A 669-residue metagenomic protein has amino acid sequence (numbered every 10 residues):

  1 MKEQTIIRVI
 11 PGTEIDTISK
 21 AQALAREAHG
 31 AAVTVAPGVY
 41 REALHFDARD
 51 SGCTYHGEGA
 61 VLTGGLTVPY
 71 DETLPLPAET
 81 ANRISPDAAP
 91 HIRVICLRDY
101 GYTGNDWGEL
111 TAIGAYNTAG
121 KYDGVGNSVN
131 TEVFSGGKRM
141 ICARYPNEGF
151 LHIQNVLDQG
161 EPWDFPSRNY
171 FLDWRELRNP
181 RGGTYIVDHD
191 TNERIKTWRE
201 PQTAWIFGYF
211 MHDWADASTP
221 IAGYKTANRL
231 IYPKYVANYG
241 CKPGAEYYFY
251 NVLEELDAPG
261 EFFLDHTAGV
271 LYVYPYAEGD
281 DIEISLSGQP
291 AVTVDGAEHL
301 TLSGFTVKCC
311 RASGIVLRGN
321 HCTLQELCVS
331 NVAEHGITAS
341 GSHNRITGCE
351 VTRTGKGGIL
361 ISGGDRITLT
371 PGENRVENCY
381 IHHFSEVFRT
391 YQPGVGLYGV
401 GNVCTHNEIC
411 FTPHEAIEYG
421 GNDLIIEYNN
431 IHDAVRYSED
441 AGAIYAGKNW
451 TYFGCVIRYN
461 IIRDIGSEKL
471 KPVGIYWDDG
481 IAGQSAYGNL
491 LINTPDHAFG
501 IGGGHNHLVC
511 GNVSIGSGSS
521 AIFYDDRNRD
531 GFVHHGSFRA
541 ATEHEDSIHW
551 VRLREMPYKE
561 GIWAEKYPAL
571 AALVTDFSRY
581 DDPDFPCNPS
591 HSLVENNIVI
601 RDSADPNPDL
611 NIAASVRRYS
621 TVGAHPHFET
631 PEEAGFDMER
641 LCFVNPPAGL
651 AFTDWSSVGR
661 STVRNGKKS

Functional and structural regions predicted by a protein language model:
Q4-I6: Short aromatic-glycine-(Arg/Gly/Cys) micro-motifs in beta-strand/loop hairpins
I10-P11, D16-R318, H544-S547, E560-A564 (+2 more regions): Extracellular polysaccharide-degrading/modifying enzymes targeting complex plant/algal/animal polysaccharides
P11-G12, V35-V39, R49, G57-A60 (+11 more regions): Beta-strand repeat scaffolds of extracellular/surface proteins
G30-A32, P37, A43, G52 (+16 more regions): Detector for repetitive beta-architecture
A312-V316, E334-A339, T352-D637, T653 (+1 more regions): Glycine- and acidic/polar-rich repeat regions and solenoidal domains
C328-S330: Hydrophobic alpha-helical transmembrane segments corresponding to the first two to three helices of multi-pass helical
